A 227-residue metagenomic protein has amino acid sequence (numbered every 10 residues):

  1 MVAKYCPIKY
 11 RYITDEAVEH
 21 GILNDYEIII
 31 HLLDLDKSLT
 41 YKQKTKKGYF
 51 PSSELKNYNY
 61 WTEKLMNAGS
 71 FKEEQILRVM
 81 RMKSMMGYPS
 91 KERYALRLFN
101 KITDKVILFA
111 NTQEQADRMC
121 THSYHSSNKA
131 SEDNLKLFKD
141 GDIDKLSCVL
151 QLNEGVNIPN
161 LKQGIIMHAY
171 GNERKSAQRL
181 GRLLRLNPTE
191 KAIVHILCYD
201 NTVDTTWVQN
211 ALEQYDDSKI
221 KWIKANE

Functional and structural regions predicted by a protein language model:
M1-I29: Post-DEXD/H (motif II) to motif III coupling segment of the RecA-like Helicase ATP-binding lobe
K4-K9, M119-N128, Q214, I220: Active-site regions of enzymes building and remodeling cell-envelope glycoconjugates
E16-E19, L32-K37, E114, L152-N153 (+3 more regions): Conserved nucleotide-binding/hydrolysis micro-motifs of P-loop NTPases
L39-T40, V156-I158, E173-A177, P188 (+1 more regions): Switch/connector loops and helix/strand junctions flanking conserved nucleotide-binding motifs in nucleotide-processing
T40-R118: Conserved interdomain hinge at the start of the Helicase C-terminal
K105-A110, E114-V156, K175-A177: Conserved helicase ATPase core of P-loop NTP-dependent helicases/translocases
R182-E213: Conserved segment of the helicase C-terminal RecA-like domain
I220-E227: Long, largely alpha-helical accessory region at the distal end of helicase-like NTP-driven motors
